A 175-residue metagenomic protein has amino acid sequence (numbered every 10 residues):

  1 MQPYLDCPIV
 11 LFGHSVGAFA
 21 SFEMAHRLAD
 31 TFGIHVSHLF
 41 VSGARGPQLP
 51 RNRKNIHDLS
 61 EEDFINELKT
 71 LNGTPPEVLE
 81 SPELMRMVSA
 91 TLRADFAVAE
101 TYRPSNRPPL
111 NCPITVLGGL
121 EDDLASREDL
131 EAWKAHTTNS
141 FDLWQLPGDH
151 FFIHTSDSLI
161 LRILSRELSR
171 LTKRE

Functional and structural regions predicted by a protein language model:
M1-F12, F19-E175: Domain-scale detector for complete catalytic domains at protein termini or as standalone homologs
